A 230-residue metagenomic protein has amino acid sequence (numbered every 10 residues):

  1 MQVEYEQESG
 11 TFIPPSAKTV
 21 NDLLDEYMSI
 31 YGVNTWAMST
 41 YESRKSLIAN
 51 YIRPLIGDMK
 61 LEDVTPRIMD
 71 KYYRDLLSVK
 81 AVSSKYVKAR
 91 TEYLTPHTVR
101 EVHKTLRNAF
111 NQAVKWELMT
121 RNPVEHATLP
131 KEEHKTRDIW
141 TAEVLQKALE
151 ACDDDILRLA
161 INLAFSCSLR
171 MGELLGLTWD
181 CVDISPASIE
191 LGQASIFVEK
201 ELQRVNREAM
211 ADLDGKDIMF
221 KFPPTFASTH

Functional and structural regions predicted by a protein language model:
M1-K71: N-terminal DNA-binding module of tyrosine recombinases/phage integrases
E4, I48-A49, H103-V114, I161-F165: Short, amphipathic alpha-helical segments that act as regulatory/interfacial helices in nucleotide-processing proteins
L23, L47, I68, E101 (+3 more regions): Charged catalytic carboxylate motif
D58, V79, A109-Q112, W116: Alpha-helix C-caps/helix-loop-beta hinges
E62-L77, E125-P130: Short, conserved phosphate-binding/catalytic loop or strand-edge motifs used in phosphoryl-/nucleotidyl-transfer
M69, L106-F110, L174: Short, basic/aromatic-rich helical patch in the C-terminal catalytic core of site-specific tyrosine
V82-K85, A89-P96, R100-V102, K115 (+2 more regions): Basic, Lys/Arg- and aromatic-enriched nucleic-acid-binding interface segment
H126-L129, D138, E143-Q146, L177-H230: Conserved tyrosine-mediated DNA breakage-rejoining catalytic core shared by Y-recombinases
